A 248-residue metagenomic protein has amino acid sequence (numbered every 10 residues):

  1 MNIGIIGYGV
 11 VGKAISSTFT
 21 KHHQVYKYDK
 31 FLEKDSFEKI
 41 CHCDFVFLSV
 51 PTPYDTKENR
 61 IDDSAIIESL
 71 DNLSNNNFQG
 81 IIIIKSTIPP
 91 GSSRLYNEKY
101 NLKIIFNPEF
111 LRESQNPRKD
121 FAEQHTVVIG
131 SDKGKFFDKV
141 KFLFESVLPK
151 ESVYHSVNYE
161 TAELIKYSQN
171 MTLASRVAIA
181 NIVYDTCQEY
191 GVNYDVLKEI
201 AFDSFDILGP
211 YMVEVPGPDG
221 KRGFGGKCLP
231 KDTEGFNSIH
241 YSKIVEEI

Functional and structural regions predicted by a protein language model:
M1-I248: Structural/interface elements that position substrates and couple domains in central-metabolism enzymes
